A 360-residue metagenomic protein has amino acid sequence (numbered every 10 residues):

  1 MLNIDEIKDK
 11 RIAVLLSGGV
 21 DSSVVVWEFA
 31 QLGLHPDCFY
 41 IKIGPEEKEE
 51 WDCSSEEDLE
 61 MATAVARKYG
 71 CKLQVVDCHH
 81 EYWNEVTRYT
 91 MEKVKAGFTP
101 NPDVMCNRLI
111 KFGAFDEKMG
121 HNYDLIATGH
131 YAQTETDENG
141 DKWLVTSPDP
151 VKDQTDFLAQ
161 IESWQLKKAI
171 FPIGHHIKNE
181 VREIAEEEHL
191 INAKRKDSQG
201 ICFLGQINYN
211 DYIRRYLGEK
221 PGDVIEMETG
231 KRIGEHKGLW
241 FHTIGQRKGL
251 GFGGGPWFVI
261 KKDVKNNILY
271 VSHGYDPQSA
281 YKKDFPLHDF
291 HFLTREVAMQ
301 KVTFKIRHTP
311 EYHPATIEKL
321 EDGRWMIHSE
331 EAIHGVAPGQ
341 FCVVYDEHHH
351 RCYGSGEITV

Functional and structural regions predicted by a protein language model:
M1-A159, I170, N179-E180, V259: ATP-dependent adenylation/nucleotidyltransferase module used to activate substrates
A127-Q133, E138, W143-V360: AMP-forming adenylation/ATP pyrophosphatase catalytic core
